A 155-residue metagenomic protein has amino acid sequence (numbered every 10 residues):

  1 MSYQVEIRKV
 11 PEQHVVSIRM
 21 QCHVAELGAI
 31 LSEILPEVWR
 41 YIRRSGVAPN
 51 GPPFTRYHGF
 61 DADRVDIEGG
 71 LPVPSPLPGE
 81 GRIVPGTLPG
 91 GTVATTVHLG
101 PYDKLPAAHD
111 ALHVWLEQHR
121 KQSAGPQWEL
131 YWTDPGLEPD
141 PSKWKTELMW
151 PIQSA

Functional and structural regions predicted by a protein language model:
M1-A155: A solvent-exposed interaction/effector surface
